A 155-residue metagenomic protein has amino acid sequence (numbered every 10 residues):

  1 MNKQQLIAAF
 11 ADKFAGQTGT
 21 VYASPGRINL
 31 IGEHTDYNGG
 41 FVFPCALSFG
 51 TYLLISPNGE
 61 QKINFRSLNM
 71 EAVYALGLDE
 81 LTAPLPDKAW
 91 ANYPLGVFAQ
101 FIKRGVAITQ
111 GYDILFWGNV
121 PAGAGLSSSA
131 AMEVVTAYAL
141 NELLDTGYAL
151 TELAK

Functional and structural regions predicted by a protein language model:
M1-A130, V134-K155: ATP-binding N-lobe of GHMP and related small-molecule kinases
